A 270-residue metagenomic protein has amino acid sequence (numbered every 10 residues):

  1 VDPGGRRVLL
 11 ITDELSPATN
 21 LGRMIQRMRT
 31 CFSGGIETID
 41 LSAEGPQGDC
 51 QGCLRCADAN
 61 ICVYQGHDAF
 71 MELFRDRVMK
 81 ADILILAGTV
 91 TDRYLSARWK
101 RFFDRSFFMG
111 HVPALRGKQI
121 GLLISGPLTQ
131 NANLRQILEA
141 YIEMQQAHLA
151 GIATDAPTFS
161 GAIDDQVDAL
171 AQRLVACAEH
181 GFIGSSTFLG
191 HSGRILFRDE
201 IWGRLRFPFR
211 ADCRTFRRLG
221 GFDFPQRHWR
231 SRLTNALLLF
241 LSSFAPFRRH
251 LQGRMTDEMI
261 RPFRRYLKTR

Functional and structural regions predicted by a protein language model:
V1, R116-D155, I163: Short, glycine-/small-residue-rich phosphate/pyrophosphate-handling segment
V1-H111, L149, D165-A171, V175 (+2 more regions): N-terminal beta1-alpha1-beta2 submodule of the flavodoxin-like/Rossmannoid cofactor-binding fold
E14-P17, V90-D92, G126-T129, A156-F159: Short histidine/acidic/glycine/proline-rich micro-motifs that form metal- and phosphate-coordinating active-site loops
L41-E44, A153-S160: Short beta->alpha junction loops
